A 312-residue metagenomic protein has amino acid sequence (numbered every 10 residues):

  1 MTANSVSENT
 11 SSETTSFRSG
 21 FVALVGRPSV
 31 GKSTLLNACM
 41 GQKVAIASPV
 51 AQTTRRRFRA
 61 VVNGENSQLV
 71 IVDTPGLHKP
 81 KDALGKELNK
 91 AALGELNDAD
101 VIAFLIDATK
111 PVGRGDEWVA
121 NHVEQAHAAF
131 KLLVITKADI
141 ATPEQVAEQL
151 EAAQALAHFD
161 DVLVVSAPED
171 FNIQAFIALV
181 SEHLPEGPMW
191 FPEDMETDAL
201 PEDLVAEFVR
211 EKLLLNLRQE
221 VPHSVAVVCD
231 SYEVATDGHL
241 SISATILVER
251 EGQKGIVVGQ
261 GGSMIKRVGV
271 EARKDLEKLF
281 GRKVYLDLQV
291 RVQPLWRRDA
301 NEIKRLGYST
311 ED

Functional and structural regions predicted by a protein language model:
T2-V101: Conserved G1/Walker A P-loop phosphate-binding module
G31, N172, M264: Conserved glycine(s) of the Walker
L35, C39, Q174-H183, T245-V248: PAPS/PAP-binding and catalytic site of the sulfotransferase fold
Q42, V61-E65, E95, A99-I102 (+7 more regions): Conserved, well-folded catalytic cores of nucleic-acid-processing and energy-transducing macromolecular machines
T54, H78-K79, V112, A141-T142 (+1 more regions): Catalytic P-loop NTPase motifs of RecA-like helicase/translocase cores
N63-Q68, K90-V162, E233-T236: Conserved C-terminal guanine-recognition region of P-loop GTPase G domains, centered on the G4
A129-F130, D139-T197: Canonical P-loop GTPase G-domain recognition
P201-D312: P-loop NTP-binding site
